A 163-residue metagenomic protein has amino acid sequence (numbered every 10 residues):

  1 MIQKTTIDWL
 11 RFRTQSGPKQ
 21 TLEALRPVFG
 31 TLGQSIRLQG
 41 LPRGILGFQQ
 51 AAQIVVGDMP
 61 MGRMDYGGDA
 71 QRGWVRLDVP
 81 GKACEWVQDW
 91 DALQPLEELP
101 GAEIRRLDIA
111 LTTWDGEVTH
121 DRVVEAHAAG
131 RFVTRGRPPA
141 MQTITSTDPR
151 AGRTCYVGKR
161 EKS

Functional and structural regions predicted by a protein language model:
M1-S163: Structured, helix-rich domain cores that form ligand/interaction pockets
